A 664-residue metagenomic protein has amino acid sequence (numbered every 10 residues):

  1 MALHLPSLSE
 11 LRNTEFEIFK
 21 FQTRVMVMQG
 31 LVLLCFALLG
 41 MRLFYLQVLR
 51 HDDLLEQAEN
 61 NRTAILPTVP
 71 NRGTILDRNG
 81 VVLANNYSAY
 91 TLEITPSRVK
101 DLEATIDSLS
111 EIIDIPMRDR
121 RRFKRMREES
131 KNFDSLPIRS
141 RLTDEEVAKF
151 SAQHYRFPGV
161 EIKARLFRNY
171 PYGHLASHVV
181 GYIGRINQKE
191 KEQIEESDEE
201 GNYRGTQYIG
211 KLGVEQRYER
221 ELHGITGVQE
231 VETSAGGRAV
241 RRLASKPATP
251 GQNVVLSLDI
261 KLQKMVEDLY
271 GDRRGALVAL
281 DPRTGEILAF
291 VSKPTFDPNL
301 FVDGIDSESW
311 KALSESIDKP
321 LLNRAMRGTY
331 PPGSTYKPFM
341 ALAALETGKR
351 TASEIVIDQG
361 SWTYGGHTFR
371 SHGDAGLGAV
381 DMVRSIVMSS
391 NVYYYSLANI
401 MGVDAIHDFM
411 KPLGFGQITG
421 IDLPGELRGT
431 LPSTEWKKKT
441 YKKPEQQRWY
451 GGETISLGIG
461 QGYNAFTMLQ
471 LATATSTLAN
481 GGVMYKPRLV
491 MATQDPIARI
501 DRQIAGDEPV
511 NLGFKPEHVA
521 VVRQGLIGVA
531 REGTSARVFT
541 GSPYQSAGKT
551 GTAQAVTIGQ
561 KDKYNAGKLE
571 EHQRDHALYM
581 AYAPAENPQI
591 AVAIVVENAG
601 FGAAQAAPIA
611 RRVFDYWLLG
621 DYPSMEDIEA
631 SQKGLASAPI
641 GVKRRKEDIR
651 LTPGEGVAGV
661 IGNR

Functional and structural regions predicted by a protein language model:
M1-S307, T329, E354, D404-G416 (+4 more regions): Periplasmic/cell-envelope proteins involved in peptidoglycan metabolism and beta-lactam response
A2-E15, T233-S245, G275, P282-T335 (+3 more regions): Beta-lactam-recognizing serine transpeptidase/beta-lactamase-like catalytic domain environment
